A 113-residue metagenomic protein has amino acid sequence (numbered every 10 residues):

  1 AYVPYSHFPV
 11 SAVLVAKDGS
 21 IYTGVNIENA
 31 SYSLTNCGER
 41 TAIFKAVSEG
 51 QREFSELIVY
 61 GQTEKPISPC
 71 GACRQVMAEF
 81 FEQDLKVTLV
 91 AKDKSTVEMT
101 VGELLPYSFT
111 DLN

Functional and structural regions predicted by a protein language model:
A1-V3: Short, basic/aromatic recognition patches
S6-V15: Short beta-strand scaffold segments in enzyme catalytic cores
V15, K45-Q51: Alpha-helix C-terminal capping segments
V15-A16, V90: Short beta-strand-to-turn element immediately C-terminal to the catalytic PLP-Schiff-base lysine in fold type I
N26-R40: Compact, glycine-rich, soluble single-domain proteins
E39-I43, C70: A general structural signal for well-ordered alpha-helical segments in protein cores
Q51-N113: C-terminal binding/interaction regions
